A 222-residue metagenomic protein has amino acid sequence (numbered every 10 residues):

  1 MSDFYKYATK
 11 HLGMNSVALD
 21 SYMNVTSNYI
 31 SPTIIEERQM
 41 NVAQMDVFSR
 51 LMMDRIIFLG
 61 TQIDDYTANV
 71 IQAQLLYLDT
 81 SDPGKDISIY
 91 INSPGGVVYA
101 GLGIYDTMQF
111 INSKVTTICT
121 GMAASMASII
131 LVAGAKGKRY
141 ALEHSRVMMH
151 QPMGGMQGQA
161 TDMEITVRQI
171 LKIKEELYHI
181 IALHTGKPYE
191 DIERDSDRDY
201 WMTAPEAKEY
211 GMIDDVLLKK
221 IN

Functional and structural regions predicted by a protein language model:
M1-N222: Terminal-region recognition feature
